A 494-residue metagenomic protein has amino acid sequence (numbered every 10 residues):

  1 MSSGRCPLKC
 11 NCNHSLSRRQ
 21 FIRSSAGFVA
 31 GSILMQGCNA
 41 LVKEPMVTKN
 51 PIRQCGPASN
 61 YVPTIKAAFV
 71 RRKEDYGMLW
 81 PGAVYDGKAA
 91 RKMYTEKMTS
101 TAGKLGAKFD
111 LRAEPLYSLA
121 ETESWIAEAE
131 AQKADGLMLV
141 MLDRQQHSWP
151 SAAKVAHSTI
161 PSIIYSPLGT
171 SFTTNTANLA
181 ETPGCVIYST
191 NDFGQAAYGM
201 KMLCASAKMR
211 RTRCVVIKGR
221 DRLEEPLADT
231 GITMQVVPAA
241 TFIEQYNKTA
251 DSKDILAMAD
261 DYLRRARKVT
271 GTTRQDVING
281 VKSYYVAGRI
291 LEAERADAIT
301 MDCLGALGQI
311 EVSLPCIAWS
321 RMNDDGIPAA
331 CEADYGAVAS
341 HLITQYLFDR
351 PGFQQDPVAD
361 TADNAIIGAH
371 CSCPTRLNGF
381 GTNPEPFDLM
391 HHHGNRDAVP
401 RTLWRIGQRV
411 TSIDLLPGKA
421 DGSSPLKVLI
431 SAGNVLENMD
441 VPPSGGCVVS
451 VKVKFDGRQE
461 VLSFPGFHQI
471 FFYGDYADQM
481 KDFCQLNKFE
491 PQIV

Functional and structural regions predicted by a protein language model:
M1-L16: N-terminal secretory signal peptides
S15-Q20, G31-M46: N-terminal twin-arginine translocation
S25-A30: Sec-dependent signal peptide hydrophobic core
E44-G169, L203-C204, V236, I243-D254 (+2 more regions): Metallocofactor- and cofactor-centric catalytic cores in central/energy metabolism, strongly enriched
R71-E74, L116-A120, L139-W149, S166-T174 (+5 more regions): Gly/Ser/Thr-rich loops at beta-strand to alpha-helix junctions that form or flank small-molecule/cofactor-binding
S171-R350: Conserved, well-structured core segments that form the ligand-binding/active-site neighborhood of functional domains
I327-L436: C-terminal catalytic subdomain
A398-V494: Extended hydrophobic packing segments that form well-structured cores
